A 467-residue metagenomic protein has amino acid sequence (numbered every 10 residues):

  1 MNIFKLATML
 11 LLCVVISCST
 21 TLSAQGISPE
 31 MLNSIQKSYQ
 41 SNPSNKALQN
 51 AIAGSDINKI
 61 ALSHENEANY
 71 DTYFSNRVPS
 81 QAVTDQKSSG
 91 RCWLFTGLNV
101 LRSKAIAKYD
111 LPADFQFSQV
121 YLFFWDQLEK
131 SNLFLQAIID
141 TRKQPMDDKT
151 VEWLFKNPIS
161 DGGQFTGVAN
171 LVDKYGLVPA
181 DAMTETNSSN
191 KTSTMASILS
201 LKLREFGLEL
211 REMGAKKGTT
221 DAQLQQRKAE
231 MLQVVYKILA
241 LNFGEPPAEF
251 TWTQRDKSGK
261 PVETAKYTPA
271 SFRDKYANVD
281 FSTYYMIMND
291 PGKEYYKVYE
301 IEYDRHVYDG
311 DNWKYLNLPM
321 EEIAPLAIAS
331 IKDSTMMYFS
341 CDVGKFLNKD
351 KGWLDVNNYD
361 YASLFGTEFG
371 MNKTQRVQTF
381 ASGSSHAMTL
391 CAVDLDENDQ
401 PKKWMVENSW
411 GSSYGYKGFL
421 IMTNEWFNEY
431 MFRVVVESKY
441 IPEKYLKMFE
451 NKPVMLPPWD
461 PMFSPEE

Functional and structural regions predicted by a protein language model:
M1-G26: Bacterial Sec-dependent N-terminal signal peptides
I3, D342-G344, V393: Histidine- and/or cysteine-centered catalytic micro-motif in compact active-site loops
G26-A82: N-terminal regions that are enriched for targeting/export leaders and immediately downstream pro/stem segments
N69-E321, P325-M337, Y414-Y416, N424 (+1 more regions): Active-site nucleophile-adjacent alpha helix/oxyanion-hole segment immediately C-terminal to the catalytic cysteine
C92, V172, Q378, G383-G411: Catalytic nucleophile-His microenvironment captured as a short glycine-rich beta-strand/loop that brackets
F95, F339-D342, C391: Short His-Asn-centered micro-motif
G310-S385: Long, positively charged binding patches that form subdomain-scale interaction surfaces for polyanionic ligands
D396-E467: Conserved catalytic-core surface of thiol
